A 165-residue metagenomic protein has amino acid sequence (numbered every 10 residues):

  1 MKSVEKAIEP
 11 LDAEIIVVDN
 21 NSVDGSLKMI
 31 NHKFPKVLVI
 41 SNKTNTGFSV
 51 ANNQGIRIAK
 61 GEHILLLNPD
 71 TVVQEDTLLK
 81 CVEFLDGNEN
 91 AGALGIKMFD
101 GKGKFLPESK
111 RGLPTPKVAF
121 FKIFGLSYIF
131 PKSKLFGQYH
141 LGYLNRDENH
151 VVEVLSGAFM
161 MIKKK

Functional and structural regions predicted by a protein language model:
K2-D12: Short, acidic, metal-binding catalytic loop of nucleotide-sugar glycosyltransferases
S3, D19-K28, T44: A conserved acidic beta->alpha catalytic loop
S41-A59, K80: Glycine-rich, basic loop-to-helix element that forms the pyrophosphate-binding segment of sugar-nucleotide handling
I64: Short aromatic/hydrophobic "clamp" motif used to bind/position activated sugar donors
N68-V72: The conserved acidic donor/metal-binding loop of glycosyltransferases
Q74-S109: Conserved donor NDP-sugar-binding/catalytic core segment of glycosyltransferases
L113-V152: Short, flexible, basic/aromatic active-site loop/helix in glycosyltransferases
N149-H150, L155-G157, M161-K163: A conserved catalytic-core signature of glycosyltransferases
